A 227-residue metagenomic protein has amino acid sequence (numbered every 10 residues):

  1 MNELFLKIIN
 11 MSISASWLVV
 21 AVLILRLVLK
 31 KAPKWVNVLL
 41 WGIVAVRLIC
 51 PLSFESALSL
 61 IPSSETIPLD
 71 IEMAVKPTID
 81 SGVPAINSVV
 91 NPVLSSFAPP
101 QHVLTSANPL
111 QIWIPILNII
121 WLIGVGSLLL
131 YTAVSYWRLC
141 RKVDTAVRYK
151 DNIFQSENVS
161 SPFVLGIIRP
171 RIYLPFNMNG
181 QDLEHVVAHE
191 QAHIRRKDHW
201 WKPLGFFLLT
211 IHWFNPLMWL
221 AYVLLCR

Functional and structural regions predicted by a protein language model:
M1-L130, V134: Hydrophobic membrane-embedded segments
V22-L25, E184, M218: Interfacial helix-capping/hinge residues at the ends of transmembrane alpha-helices
L29-K30, A57, Y131-T145, N158-S161 (+1 more regions): Juxtamembrane transmembrane-helix termini
K34-L39, I153-S156, I168, L208: Hydrophobic transmembrane helical bundles of multi-pass organellar membrane proteins
P62-S63, S161-F163, L209: Small-residue-rich loop/turn and linker elements
K142-H199, V223-R227: Polar-ligand-bearing catalytic/cofactor-coordination segments of membrane-embedded or membrane-tethered inner-membrane
R196-R227: Post-HEXXH active-site segment of zinc metalloproteases
